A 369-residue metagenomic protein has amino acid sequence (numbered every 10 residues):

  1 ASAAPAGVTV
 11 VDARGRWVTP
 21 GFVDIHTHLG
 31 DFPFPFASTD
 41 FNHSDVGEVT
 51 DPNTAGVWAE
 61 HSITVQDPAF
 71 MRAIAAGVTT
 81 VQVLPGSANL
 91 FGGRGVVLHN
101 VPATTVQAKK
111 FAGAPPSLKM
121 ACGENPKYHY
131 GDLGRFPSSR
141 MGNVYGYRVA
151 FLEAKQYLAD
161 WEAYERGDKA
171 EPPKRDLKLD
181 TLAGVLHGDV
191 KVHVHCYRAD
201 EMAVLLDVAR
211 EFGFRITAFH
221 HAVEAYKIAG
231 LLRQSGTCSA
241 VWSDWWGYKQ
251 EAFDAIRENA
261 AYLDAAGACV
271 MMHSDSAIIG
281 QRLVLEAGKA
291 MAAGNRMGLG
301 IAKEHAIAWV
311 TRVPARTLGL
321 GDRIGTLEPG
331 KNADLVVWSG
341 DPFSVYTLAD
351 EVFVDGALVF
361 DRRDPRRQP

Functional and structural regions predicted by a protein language model:
A1-G21: Histidine-rich, glycine-flanked metal-binding segment
A13-R14, T27, V83-G86, H195-R198 (+3 more regions): Active-site-proximal beta-strand/loop segments in catalytic clefts of secreted hydrolases
R16-S38, V83: Di-metal (Zn2+ and/or Mg2+/Mn2+) metal-binding site signature of metallo-dependent hydrolases with the MBL/beta-CASP
G21-F22, G93, K109, I228-G230 (+3 more regions): Short, charged, surface-exposed secondary-structure boundary motifs
F34-P35, F41-V49, T54-V57, K191 (+3 more regions): His/Asp/Glu-enriched, well-ordered alpha-helical/loop segment that forms or immediately abuts the divalent-metal
Q66-A69, I74-H220, L348: Polyanionic/metal-chelating signatures
A199-E201, A222-K227, R312-A315: Short acidic loop-to-helix transition motifs that present clustered carboxylates
E351-P369: Extracellular/periplasmic ectodomains of large secreted or surface enzymes and adhesion receptors
